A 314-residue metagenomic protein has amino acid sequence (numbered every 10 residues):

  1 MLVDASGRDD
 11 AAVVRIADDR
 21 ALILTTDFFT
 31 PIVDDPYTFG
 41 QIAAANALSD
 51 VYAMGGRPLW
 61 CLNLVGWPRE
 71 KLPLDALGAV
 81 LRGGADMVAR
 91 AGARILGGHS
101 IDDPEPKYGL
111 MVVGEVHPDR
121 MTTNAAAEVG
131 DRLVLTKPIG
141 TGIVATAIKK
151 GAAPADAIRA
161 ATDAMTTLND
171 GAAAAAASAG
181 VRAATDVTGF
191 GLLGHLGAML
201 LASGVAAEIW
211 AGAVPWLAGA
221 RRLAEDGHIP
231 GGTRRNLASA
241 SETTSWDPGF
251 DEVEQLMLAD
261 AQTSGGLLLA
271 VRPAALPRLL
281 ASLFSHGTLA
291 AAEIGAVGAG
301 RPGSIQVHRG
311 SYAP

Functional and structural regions predicted by a protein language model:
M1-R8: Intrinsically disordered, low-complexity, positively charged segments
L2, H99, A125, T136 (+4 more regions): Glycine- and other small-residue-rich loops at beta-strand/loop junctions that grip anionic moieties
V13: Phosphate-centric recognition/catalysis
I16-I32, T38-Q41, R57-P154, L192 (+2 more regions): Glycine-rich anion-binding loops of enzyme active sites
Y37, A157-A164, R182-A183, E254-M257: Short pre-catalytic strand/loop immediately N-terminal to key active-site residues, enriched for Gly-Thr
T38-M54: Alpha-helical scaffold segments that flank or form the walls of functional sites
R69-R94, I101-Y108, S178, A184-P314: Glycine-/charge-enriched secondary-structure boundary and capping motifs
M111-M121, A155-A176, F250: Active-site glycine-rich loop that binds ribose-phosphate moieties when present
